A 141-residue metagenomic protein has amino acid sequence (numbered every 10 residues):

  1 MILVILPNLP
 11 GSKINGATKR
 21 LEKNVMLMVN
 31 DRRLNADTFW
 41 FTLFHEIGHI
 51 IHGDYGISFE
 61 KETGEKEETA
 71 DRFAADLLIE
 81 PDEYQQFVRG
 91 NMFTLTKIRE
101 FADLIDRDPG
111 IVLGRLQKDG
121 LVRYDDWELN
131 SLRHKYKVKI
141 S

Functional and structural regions predicted by a protein language model:
M1-S141: Active-site hotspot residues in diverse enzymes, especially metal/ion-binding acidic/histidine motifs
